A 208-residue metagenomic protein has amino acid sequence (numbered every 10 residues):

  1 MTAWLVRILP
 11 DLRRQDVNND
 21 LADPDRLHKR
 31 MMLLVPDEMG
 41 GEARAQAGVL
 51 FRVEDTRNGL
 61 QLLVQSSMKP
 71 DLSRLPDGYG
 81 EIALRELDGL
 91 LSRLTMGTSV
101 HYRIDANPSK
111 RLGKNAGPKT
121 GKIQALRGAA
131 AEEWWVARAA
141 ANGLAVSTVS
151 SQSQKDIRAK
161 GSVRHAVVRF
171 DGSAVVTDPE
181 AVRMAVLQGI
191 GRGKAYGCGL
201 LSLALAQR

Functional and structural regions predicted by a protein language model:
M1-R208: RNA-interacting cores
